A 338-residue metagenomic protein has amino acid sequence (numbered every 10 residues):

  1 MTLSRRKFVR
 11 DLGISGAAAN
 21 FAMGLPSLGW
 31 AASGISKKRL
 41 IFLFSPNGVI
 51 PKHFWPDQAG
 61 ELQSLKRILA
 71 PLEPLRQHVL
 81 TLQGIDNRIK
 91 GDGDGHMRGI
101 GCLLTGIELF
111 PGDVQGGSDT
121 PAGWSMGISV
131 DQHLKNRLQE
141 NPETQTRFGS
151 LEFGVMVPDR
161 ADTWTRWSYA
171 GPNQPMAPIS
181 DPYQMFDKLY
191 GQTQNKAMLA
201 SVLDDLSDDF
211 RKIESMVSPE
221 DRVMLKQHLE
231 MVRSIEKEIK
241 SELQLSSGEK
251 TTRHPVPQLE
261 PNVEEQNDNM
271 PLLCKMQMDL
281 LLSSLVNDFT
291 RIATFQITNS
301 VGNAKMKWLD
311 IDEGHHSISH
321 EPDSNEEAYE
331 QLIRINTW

Functional and structural regions predicted by a protein language model:
M1-W338: Ligand-binding pockets and gating/stacking loops
